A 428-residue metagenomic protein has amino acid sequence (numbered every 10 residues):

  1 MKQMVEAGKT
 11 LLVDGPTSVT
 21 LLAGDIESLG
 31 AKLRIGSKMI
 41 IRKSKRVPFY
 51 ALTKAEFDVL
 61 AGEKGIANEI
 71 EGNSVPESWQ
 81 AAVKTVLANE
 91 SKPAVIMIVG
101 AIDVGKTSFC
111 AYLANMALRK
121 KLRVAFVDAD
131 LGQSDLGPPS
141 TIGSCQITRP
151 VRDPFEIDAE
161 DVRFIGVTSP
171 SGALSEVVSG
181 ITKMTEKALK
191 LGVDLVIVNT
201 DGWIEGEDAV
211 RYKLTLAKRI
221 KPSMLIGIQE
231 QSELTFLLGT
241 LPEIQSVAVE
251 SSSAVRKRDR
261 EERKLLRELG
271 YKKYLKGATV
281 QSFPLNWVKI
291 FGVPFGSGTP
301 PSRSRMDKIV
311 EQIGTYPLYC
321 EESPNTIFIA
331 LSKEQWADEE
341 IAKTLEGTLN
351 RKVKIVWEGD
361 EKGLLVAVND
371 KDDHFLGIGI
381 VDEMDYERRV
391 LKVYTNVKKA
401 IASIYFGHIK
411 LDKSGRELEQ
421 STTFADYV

Functional and structural regions predicted by a protein language model:
M1-K92, I98, S223-V428: Preference for solvent-exposed, low-hydrophobicity sequence contexts
S74-P93, M97-V99, K120, A125-V198 (+1 more regions): Nucleotide-state-sensitive switch-loop elements of NTP-binding domains
W79-A82, A101, Y112, A209: An interfacial alpha-helical scaffold signature
A94-R119: Glycine-rich phosphate-binding P-loop
S108-F109, L136-T141, D208-V210, L237-T240: Short acidic, glycine/serine/threonine-rich loops at helix termini
F109-Y112, G180-M184, Y212: Well-ordered alpha-helical segments embedded in enzymatic catalytic cores
A114-N115, L131-D135, L214-L216: A generic local secondary-structure boundary/capping motif
K187-E250: Phosphate/Mg2+-binding loops and adjacent switch elements in nucleotide/diphosphate-handling enzyme cores
